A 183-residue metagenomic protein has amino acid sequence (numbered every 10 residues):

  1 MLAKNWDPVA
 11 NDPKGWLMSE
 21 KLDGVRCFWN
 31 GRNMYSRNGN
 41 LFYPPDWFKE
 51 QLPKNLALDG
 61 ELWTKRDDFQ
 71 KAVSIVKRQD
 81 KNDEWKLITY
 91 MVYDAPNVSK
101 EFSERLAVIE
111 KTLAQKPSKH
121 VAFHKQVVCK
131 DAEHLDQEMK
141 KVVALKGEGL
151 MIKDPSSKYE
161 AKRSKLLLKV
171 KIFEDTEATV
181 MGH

Functional and structural regions predicted by a protein language model:
M1-P8: Short, basic/low-complexity N-terminal boundary segments at the transition from targeting/disordered tails
P8-H120: Covalent nucleotidyltransferase
N11-P13, R163, V180: Short solvent-exposed loop/turn micro-motifs enriched in small/polar/acidic residues
G15-W16, E138-M139, L167, G182-H183: Generic recognition of flexible, low-complexity loop/linker segments
K125-D175: Amphipathic alpha-helical
F173-H183: Structural detector for short beta-strands of small beta-barrel domains
